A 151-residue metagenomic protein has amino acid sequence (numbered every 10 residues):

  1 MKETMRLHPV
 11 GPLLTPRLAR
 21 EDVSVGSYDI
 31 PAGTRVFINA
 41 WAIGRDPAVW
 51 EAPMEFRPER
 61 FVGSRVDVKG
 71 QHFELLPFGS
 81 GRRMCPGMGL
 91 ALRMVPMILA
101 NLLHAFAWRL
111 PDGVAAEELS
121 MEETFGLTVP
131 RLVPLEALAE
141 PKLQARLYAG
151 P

Functional and structural regions predicted by a protein language model:
T4, I30-G33, F56, G81 (+3 more regions): Hydrophobic, well-ordered secondary-structure elements that form the walls of internal hydrophobic environments
H8, T15, R20-D22, I38-V66: Conserved cytochrome P450 K-helix/beta-meander segment immediately N-terminal to the heme-binding cysteine loop
A40, V95, L99, A139-P141: Hydrophobic, repeat-rich solenoid/adaptor surfaces of innate immune receptors and signaling proteins
A48-W50, D67-V68, G89, L147-P151: Short conserved micro-motifs at the rims of enzyme active sites and ligand-binding pockets
G63-V95, S120-F125: Cytochrome P450 heme-thiolate "Cys pocket" and heme-binding signature region
M88-P130: Cytochrome P450 heme-binding "Cys pocket" and the immediately downstream C-terminal segment
P130-P151: C-terminal helix/juxtamembrane-tail motif
